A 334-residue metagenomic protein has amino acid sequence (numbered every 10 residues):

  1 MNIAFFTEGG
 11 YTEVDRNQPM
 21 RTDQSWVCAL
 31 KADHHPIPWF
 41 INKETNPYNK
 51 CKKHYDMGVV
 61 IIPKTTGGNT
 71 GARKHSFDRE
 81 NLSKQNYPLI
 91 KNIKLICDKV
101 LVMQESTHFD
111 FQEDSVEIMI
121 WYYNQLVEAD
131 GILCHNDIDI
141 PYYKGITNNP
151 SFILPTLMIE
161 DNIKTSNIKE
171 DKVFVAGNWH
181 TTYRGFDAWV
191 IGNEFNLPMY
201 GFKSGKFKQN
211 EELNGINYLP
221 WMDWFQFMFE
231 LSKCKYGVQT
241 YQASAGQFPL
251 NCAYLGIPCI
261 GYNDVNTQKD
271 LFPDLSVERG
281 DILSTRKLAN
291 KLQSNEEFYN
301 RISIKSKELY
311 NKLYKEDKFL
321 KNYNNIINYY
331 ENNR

Functional and structural regions predicted by a protein language model:
F5-T7, H35-D130, C134-Y142: Extended catalytic core of nucleotide-activated donor transferases of GT-like folds
V14-T22, I159-W224: Conserved catalytic-core segment of nucleotide-activated headgroup transferases in glycan assembly
S106-H108, I138, I153-K164, G205-F207: Short beta-strand->alpha-helix junction loop in the catalytic core of nucleotide-activated group-transfer enzymes
M228, L250-L255: Short alpha-helical segment that forms part of, or immediately flanks, the ligand-binding pocket in carbohydrate-active
F229-S244, I257: Acidic donor-binding loop of glycosyltransferase active sites
P258-Y262: Short hydrophobic beta-strand element within catalytic cores of glycosyltransferases and related nucleotide-activated
Q268-N290: Change "using UDP/GDP/dTDP sugars" to "using nucleotide sugars
Q293-E331: A charged, aromatic-enriched C-terminal amphipathic alpha-helix characteristic of glycosyltransferases across folds
